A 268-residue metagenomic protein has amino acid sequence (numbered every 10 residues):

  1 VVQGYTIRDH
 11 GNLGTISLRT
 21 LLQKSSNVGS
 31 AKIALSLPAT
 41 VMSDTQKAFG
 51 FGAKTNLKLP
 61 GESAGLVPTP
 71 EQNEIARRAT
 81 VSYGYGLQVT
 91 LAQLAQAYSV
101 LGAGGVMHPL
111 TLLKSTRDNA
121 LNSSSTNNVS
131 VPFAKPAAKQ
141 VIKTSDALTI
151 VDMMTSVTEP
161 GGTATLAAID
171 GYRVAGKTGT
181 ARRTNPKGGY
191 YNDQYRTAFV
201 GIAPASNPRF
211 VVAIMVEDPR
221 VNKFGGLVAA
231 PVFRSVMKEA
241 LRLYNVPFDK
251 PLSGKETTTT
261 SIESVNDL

Functional and structural regions predicted by a protein language model:
V1-V216, T259, S264-L268: Beta-lactam-recognizing serine transpeptidase/beta-lactamase-like catalytic domain environment
Q93, A229-V232, V236: Hydrophobic alpha-helical membrane-association signature
G102, T158, R234-L241, N245: Short amphipathic alpha-helical signal-transduction/dimerization elements
N122, T126, N222, D249-S253: A generic signature of intrinsically disordered, low-complexity regions enriched in glycine/proline and charged/polar
I142, N192, V221-V232: Short alpha-helix boundary/capping segments
R220-N222, R242-L243: Short beta-strands and strand-coil junctions in structured, solvent-facing domains, enriched
L241-L268: Gram-negative outer-membrane assembly/targeting C-terminal domains
